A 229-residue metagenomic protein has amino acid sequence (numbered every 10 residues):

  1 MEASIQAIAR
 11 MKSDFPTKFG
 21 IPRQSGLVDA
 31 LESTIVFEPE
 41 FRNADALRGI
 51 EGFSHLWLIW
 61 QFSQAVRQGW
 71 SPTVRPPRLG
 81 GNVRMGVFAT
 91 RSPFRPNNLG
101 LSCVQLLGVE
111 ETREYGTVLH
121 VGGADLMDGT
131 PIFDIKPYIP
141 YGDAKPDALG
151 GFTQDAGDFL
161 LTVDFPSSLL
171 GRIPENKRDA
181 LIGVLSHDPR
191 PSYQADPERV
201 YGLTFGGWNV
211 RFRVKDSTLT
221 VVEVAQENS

Functional and structural regions predicted by a protein language model:
M1-L99, E111-H120, A124-S229: Mixed-charge, low-complexity intrinsically disordered regions
V104-L107: Conserved positions in beta-strands of structured domains
